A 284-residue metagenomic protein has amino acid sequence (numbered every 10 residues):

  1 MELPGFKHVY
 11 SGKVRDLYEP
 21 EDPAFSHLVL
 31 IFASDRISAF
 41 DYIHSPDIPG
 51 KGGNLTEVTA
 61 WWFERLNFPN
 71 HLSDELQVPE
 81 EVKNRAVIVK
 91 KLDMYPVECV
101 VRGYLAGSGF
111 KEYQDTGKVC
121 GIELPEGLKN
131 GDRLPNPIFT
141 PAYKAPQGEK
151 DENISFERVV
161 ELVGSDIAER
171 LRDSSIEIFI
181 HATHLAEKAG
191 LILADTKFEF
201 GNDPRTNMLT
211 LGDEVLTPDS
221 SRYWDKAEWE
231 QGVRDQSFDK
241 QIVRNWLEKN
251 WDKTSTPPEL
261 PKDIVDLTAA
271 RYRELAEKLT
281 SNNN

Functional and structural regions predicted by a protein language model:
M1-A145, K253-N284: Active-site loop/lid in soluble adenylation, ligation, and acyl-transfer enzymes
S26, M94-P96, G190-L193, P204-L209: Coil-to-beta-strand transition motifs
G53, E57, D166, R170-D173 (+5 more regions): Generic recognition of stable, solvent-exposed alpha-helical segments in well-folded globular domains
K91, L185-A186, G190, F200-D203: Short, conserved, surface-exposed binding loops centered on an aromatic residue
D132-S165: A short mid-domain helix/strand-loop element embedded in enzyme catalytic domains that forms or borders the active-site
V163-A194: A long amphipathic alpha-helix within ATP-dependent nucleotide-binding catalytic cores
A194, F198-K240: Catalytic activation segment of kinase domains across protein kinase-like and atypical kinase folds
V233-K253: Short glycine/proline-rich, acidic loop/turn segments that cap or connect secondary-structure elements
